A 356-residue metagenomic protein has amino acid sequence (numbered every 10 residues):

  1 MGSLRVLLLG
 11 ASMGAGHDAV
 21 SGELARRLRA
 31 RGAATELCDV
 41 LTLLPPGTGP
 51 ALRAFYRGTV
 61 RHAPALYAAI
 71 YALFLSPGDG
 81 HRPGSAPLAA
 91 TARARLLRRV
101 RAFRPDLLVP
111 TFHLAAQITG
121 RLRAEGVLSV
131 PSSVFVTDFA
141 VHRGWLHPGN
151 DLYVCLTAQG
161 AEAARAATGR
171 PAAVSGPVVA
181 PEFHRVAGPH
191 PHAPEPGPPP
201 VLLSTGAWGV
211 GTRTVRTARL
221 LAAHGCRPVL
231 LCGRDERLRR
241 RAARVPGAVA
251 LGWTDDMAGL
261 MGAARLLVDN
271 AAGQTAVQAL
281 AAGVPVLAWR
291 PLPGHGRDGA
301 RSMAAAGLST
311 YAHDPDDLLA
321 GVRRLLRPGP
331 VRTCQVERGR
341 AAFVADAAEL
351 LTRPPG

Functional and structural regions predicted by a protein language model:
E23-R99: Conserved N-terminal ligand/cofactor-binding loop architecture of enzyme catalytic domains
L73-A164: Active-site and donor-binding regions of nucleotide-sugar-utilizing enzymes
G149-A207, C232-R237: A nucleotide-sugar donor-handling region in carbohydrate enzymes
P189, P194-A264: Donor-nucleotide binding loops and adjacent catalytic segments primarily of GT-B fold Leloir glycosyltransferases
M257-D298: A donor-sugar binding/catalytic signature common to diverse glycosyltransferases and related nucleotide-sugar
G294-R323: Change "using UDP/GDP/dTDP sugars" to "using nucleotide sugars
P315, G321-G339: Conserved donor-nucleotide binding/catalytic region of nucleotide-linked donor-dependent transferases
E337-G356: C-terminal alpha-helical cap of glycosyltransferases
